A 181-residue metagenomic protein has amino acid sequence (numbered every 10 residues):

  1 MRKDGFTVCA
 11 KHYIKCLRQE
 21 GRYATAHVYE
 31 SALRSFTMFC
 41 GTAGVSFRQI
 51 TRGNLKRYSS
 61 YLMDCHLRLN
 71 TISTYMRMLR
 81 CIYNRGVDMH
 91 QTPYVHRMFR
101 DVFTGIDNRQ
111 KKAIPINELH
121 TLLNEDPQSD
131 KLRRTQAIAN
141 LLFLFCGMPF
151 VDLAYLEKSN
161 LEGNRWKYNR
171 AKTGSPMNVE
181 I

Functional and structural regions predicted by a protein language model:
R2-C65: Basic/aromatic-enriched alpha-helical hairpins
Y29, Y75, L132-Q136: Short, leucine-enriched amphipathic alpha-helices that occur as contiguous helical runs
S35-M38, R48, D64-M98, C146-M148: N-terminal DNA-binding recognition helix of tyrosine site-specific recombinases/integrases
L55, L79, L153: Conserved hydrophobic/aromatic pocket- or pore-lining residues that grip, position, or stack substrates in active sites
N84-Q91, L142-N164: Short, charged phosphate-coordinating catalytic segments
H96-F150, A154: Basic, Lys/Arg- and aromatic-enriched nucleic-acid-binding interface segment
Y155-I181: Conserved tyrosine-mediated DNA breakage-rejoining catalytic core shared by Y-recombinases
